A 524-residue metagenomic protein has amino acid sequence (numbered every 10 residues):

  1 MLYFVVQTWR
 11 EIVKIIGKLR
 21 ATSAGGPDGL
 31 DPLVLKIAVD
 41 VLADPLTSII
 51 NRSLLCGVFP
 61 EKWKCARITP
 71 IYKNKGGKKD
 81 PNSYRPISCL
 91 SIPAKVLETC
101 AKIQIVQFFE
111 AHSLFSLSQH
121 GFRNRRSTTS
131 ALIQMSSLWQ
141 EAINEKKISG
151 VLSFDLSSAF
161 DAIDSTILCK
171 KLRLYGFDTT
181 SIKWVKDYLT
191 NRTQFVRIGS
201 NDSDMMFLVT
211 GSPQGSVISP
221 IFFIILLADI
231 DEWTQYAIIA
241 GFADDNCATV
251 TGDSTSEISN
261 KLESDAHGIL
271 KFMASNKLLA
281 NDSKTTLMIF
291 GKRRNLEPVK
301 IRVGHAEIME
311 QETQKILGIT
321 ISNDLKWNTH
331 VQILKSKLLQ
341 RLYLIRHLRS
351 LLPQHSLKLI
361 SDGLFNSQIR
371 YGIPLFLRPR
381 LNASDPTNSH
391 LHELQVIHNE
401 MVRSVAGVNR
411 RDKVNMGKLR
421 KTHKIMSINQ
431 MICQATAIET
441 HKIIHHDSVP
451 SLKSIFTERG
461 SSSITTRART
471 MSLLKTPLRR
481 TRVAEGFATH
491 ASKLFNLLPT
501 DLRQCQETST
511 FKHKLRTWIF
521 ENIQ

Functional and structural regions predicted by a protein language model:
M1-T8, K442-P477: Basic/polar low-complexity segments
L2-P213, V250: Conserved pre-catalytic core of RNA-dependent polymerases
I16, R20-P32, I68, R85 (+16 more regions): Short, conserved catalytic/metal-binding micro-motifs enriched in Asp/Glu and His
G26, C65-I68, R85, Q119 (+9 more regions): Catalytic palm active-site di-aspartate
A94, G215, D245-E257, S264 (+6 more regions): A shared catalytic/ligand-binding motif for oxyanion handling
A101-Q119, N144, P220-T249, F365-Q368: Active-site palm subdomain of RNA-directed nucleic acid polymerases
S116, F242-A243, A274-R294, G318-T457: Non-catalytic, peripheral interaction segments enriched in hydrophobic/basic residues
N201, S264, S275-T313: Short, conserved micro-motifs composed of acidic
